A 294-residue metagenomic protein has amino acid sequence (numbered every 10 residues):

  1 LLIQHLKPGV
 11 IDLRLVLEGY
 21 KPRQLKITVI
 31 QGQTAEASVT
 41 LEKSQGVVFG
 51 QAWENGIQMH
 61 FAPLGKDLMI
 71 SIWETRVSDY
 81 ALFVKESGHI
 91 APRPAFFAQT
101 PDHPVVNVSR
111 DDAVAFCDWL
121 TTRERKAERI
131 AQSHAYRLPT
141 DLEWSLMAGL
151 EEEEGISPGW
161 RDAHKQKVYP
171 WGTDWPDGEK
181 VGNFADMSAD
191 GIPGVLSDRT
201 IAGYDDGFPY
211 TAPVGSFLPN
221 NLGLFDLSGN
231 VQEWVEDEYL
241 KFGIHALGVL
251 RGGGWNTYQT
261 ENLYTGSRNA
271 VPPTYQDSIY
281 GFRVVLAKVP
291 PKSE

Functional and structural regions predicted by a protein language model:
L1-K7, L25-K26: Short, solvent-exposed S/T- and G/P-enriched segments that are highly enriched in secreted/extracellular and lumenal
L2, S71, P101-P104, A135 (+1 more regions): Residues marking the start of alpha-helices
K7-P8, D12, L17-E18, E36 (+5 more regions): A short glycine-rich, aromatic-capped structural motif
P22-Q24, A35: Extracellular and select intracellular beta-sandwich modules with Ser/Thr-enriched, small-residue motifs on
I27-G32, T40-E42: Short beta-strand edge segments in extracellular beta-sheet folds
T28, N269-Q276: Short proline/glycine-enriched turn/loop segments at secondary-structure junctions
Q99, R110-R268, S278: Functional-site microenvironments in short loops/helix caps that host divalent-cation chemistry
S278-K292: Short, structured beta-strand segments at or near domain termini in extracellular proteins/domains
